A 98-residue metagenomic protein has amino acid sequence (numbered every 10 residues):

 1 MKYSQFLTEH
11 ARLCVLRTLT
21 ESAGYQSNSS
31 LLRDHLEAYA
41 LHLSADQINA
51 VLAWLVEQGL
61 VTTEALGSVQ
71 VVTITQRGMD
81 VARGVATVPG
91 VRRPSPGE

Functional and structural regions predicted by a protein language model:
M1-Q26: Short alpha-helical segments that sit at the start of domains
Y25-H35: Short acidic, hydrophobic short linear motifs in intrinsically disordered regions
R33-L43: Short helix-coil junctions and helix-kink-helix linkers
H42-E57: Short amphipathic alpha-helical interaction segments
V56-L66: A short, conserved structural fragment
S68-I74: Minor-groove-contacting beta-hairpin "wing" of winged helix-turn-helix DNA-binding domains
Q76-E98: Short, amphipathic alpha-helical interaction segments positioned at domain boundaries
